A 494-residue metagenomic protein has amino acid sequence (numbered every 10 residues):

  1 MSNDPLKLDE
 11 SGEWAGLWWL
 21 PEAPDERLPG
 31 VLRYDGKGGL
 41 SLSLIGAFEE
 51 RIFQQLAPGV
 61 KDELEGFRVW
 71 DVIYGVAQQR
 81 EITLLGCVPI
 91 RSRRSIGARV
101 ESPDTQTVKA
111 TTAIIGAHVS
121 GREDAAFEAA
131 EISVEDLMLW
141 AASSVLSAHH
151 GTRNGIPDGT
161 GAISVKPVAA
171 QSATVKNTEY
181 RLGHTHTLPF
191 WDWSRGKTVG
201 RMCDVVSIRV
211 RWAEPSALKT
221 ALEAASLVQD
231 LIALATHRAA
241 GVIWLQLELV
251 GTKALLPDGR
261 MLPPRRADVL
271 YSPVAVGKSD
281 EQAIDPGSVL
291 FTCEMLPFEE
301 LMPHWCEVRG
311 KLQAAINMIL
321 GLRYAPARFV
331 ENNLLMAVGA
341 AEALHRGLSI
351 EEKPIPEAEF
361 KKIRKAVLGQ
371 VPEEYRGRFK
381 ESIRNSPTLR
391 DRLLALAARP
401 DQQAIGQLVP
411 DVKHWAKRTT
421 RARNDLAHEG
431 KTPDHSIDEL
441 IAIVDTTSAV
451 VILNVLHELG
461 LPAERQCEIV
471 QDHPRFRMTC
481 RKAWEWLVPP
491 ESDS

Functional and structural regions predicted by a protein language model:
M1-A239, I469-D472: Long, contiguous, compositionally biased segments that the model treats as domain-scale units
N3-W14, E22, Y34-F48, I52 (+4 more regions): Short, charged N-terminal helix-start/capping segments
G46, G259-S494: Amphipathic, oligomerization/interface secondary-structure segments
M202-M295: Internal metal/ion-chelating core segments
